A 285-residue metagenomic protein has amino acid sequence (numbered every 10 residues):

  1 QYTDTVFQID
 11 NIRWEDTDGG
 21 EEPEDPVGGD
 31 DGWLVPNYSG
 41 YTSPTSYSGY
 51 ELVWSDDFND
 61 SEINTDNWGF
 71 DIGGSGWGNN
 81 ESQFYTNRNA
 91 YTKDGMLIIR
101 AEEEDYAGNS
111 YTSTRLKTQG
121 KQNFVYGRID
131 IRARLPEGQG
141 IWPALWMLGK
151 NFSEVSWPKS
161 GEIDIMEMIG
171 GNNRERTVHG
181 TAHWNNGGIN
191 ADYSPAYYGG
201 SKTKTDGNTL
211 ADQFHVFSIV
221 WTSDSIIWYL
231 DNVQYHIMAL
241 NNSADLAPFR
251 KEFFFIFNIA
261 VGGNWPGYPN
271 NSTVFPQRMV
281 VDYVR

Functional and structural regions predicted by a protein language model:
T3-R285: GH16 jelly-roll
